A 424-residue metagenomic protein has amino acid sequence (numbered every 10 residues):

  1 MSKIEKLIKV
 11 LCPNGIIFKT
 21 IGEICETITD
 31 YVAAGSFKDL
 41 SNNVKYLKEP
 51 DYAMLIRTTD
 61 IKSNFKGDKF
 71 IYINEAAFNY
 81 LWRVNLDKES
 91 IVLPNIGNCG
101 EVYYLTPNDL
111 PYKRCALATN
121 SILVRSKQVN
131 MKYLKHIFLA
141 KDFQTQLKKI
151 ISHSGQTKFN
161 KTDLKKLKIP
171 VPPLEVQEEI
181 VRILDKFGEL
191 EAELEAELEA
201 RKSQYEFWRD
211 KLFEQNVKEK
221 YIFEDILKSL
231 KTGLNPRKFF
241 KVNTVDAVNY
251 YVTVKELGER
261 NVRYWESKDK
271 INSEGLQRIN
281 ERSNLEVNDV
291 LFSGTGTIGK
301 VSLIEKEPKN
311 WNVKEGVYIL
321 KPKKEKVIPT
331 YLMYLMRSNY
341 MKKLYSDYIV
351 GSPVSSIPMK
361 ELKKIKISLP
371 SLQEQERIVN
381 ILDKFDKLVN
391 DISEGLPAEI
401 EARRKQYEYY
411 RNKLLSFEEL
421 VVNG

Functional and structural regions predicted by a protein language model:
M1-L11, K413, N423-G424: Accessory (non-catalytic) regions of SAM-dependent nucleic-acid methyltransferases and partner specificity/recognition
M1-S2, P13-K19, L134, K165-E206 (+2 more regions): Amphipathic alpha-helical segments
V10-D39, K211-N235, E399, K405 (+1 more regions): Non-catalytic DNA-recognition/assembly elements of restriction-modification systems
I16, I21, C25, A53 (+8 more regions): Short, structured motif recognition centered on aromatic/hydrophobic residues
E26-K45, T59-K88, I226-K241, K255-V287: Sequence-specific dsDNA recognition surfaces
R57-T58, E75-L139, T253, E274-L276 (+2 more regions): A short beta-sheet element
Y112-C115, L198-E214, T244, K309-V313 (+2 more regions): Short amphipathic alpha-helical linker/capping segments at the junctions of internal repeats and modular domains
K113-S121, S152-P172, N310-Y318, V350-S371: A short glycine-rich beta-alpha junction/loop motif
